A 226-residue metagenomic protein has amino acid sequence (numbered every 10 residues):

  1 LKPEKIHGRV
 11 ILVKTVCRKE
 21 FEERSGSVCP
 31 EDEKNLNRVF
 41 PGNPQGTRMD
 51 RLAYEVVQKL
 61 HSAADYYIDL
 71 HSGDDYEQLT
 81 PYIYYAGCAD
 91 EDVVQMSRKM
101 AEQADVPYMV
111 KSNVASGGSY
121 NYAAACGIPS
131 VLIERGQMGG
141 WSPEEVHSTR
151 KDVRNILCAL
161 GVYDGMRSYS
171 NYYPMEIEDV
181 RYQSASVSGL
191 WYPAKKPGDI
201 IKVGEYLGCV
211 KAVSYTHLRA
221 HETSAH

Functional and structural regions predicted by a protein language model:
L1-S224: Structured catalytic-domain cores with a bias toward divalent-metal coordination
